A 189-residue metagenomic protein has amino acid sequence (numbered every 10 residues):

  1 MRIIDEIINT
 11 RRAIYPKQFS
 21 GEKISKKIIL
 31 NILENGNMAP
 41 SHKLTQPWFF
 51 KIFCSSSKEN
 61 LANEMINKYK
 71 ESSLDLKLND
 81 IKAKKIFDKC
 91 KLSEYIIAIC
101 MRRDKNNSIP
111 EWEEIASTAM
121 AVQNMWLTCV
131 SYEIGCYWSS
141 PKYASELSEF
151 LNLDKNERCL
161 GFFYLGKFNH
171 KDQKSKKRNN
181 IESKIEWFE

Functional and structural regions predicted by a protein language model:
M1-L92, E189: N-terminal amphipathic, basic helical "cap/leader" segment at the start of enzyme domains
I3-T10, G161-E189: C-terminal helix-cap and adjacent tail motif
G36, R103, N107-F150: Small-aliphatic-rich amphipathic alpha-helix that forms the alpha element of a beta-alpha
T45-W48, S131, L160: Short secondary-structure junction motifs
S57, L61, I86, S93 (+3 more regions): Amphipathic alpha-helical interface surfaces
I96-C100: Active-site-flanking beta-strand signature of metal-NTP-handling nucleotidyl enzymes and homologous cyclase-like
E149-L160: Short, electropositive alpha-helical surface patch
